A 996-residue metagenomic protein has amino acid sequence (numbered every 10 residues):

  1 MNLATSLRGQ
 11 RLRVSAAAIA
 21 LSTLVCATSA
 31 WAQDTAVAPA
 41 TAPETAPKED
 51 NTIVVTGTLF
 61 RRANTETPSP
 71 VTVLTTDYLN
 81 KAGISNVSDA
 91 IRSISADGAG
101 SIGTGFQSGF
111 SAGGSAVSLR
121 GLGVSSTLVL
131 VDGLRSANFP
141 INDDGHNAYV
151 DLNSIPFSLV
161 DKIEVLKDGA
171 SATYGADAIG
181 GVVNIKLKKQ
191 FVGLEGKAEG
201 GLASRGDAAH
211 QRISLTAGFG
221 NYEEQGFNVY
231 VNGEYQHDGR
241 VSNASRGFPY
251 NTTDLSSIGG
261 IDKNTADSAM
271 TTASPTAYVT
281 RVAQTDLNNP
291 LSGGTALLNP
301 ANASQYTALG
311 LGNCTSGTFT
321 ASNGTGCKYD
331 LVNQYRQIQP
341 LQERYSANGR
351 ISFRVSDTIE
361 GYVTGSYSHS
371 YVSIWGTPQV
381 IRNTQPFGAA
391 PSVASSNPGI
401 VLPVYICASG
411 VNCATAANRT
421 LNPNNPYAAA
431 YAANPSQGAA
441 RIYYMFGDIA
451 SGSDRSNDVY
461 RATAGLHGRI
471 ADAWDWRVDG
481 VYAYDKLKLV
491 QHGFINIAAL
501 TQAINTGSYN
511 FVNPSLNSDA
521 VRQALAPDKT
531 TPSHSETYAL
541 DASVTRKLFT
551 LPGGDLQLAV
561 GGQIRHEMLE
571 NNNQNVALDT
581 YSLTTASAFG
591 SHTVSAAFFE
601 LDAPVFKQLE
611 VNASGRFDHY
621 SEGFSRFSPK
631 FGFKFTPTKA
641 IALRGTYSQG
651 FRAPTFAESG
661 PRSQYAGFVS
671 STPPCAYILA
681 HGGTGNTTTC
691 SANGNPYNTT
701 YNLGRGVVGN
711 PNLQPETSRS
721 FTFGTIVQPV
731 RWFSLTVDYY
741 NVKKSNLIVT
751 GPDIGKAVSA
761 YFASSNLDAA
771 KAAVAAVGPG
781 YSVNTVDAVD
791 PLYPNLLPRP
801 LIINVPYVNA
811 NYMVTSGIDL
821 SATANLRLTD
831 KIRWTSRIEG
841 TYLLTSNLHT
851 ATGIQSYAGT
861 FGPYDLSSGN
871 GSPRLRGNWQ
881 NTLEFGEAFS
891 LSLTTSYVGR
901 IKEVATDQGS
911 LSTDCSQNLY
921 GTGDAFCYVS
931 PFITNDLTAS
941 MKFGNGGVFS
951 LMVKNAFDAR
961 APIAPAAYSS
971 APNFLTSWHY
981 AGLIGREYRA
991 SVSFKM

Functional and structural regions predicted by a protein language model:
N2-R92, S214-F219, D357, A462: N-terminal Sec signal peptide and the immediately downstream disordered periplasmic leader that contains the TonB box
P43-A46, V54-F110, V131, S136-D143 (+7 more regions): N-terminal plug
P47, Q190-G193, G206, Y222-F227 (+14 more regions): Short loop/turn motifs that connect adjacent beta-strands in outer-membrane beta-barrel proteins
S111, A116-K167, E195-A198: Periplasmic plug
D144, G247-S256, A296-Q342, N348 (+7 more regions): Surface-exposed, low-complexity loop segments enriched in small/polar and acidic residues
G145-V150, F157-D161, A172-V183, K189-Y250 (+2 more regions): Outer-membrane beta-barrel translocator/receptor signature
A666, S836-K942, F957: C-terminal beta-barrel architecture of Gram-negative outer-membrane proteins
S734, S745, L844, T894-S912 (+1 more regions): C-terminal beta-signal and adjacent terminal beta-strands/loops of Gram-negative outer-membrane beta-barrel proteins
